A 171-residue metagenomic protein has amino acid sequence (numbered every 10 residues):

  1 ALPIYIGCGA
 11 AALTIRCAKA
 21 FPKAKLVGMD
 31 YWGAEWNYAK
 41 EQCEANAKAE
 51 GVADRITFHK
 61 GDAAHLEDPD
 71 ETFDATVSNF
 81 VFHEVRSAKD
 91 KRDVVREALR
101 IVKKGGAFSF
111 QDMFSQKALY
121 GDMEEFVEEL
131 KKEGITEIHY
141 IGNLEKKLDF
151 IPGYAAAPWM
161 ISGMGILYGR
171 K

Functional and structural regions predicted by a protein language model:
A10-P22: Conserved SAM-binding loop of SAM-dependent methyltransferases across substrates and taxa, primarily the Class I
F21, V85-R86, V102-K104: Helix-to-beta-strand junctions that scaffold the AdoMet/dcAdoMet cofactor pocket in Class I SAM-dependent enzymes
K25-D30: Conserved SAM-binding motif I beta-strand of class I
A64-T76: A short acidic, Gly/Pro-enriched loop at the edge of an enzyme's catalytic core that lines a small-molecule cofactor
K91-K104: A short glycine-rich, Lys/Arg-flanked "PGG" loop and its adjoining helix->strand segment in the class I
G105-D112: Conserved beta-strand signature within the Rossmann-like core of class I S-adenosyl-L-methionine
K147-K171: Core SAM-dependent methyltransferase catalytic element
